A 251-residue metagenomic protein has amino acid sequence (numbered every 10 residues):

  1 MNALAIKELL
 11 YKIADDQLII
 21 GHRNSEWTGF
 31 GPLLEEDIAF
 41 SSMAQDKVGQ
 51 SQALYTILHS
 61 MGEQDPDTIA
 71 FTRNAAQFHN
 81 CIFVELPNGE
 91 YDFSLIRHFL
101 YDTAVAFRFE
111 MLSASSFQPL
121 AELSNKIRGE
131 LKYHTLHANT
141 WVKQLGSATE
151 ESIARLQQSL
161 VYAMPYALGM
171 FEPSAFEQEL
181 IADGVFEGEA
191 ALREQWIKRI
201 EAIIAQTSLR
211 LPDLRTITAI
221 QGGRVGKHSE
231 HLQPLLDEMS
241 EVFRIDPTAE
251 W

Functional and structural regions predicted by a protein language model:
M1-Y11, T72-H98, A148-T149, A163-F186: Acidic/His metal-coordination segments adjacent to aromatic residues that form catalytic metal sites in metalloenzymes
A5-K12, G31-Q50, S94, P119-L131: Alpha-helical scaffold segments that form or flank carboxylate-/histidine-based iron centers
D16-N24, Q50, Y101-R108, H134-H137 (+1 more regions): Amphipathic, well-ordered alpha-helical segments in soluble domains
I20-S42, V105-L120: Helix-loop segments that flank and shape redox-cofactor active sites
A44-T72, A138-K143: Conserved alpha-helical segments that form or flank metal/cofactor-binding pockets of metalloenzymes
V84-T140: Internal, conserved structured core segments that host functional sites
P119-D183: A contiguous pocket-lining binding segment that forms or flanks enzyme active sites
A154-W251: Extended, helix-rich structural scaffolds rather than catalytic motifs
